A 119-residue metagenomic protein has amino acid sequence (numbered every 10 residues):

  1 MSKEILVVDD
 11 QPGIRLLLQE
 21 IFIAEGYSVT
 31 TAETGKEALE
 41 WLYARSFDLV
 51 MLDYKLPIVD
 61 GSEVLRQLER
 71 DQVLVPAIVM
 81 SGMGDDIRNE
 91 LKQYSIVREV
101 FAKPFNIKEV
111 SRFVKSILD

Functional and structural regions predicted by a protein language model:
R15, P57: The feature encodes the CheY-like receiver
L16-A24: Charged docking surfaces used in two-component/phosphorelay signaling
T31-L49: Acidic, metal-coordinating helix/loop segments flanking the phosphotransfer/catalytic sites of two-component signaling
T34, D60-E63: Acidic catalytic/metal-coordinating carboxylates
E40, S62-V73: Short amphipathic alpha-helix used as the core "switch/output" element in two-component signaling
D53: Active-site residues of response regulator receiver
E63, G84-F101, K108, R112: Alpha4 helix (beta4-alpha4-beta5 surface) of REC/receiver domains from two-component response regulators
